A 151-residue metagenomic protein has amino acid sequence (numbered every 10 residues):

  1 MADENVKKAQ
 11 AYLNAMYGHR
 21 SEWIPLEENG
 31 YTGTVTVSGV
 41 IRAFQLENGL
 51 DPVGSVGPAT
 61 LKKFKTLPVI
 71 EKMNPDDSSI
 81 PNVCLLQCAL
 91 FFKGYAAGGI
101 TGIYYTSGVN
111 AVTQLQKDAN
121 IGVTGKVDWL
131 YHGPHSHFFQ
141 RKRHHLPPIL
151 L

Functional and structural regions predicted by a protein language model:
M1-L151: Cell-envelope/ECM-targeting effectors and their regulatory/trafficking segments
